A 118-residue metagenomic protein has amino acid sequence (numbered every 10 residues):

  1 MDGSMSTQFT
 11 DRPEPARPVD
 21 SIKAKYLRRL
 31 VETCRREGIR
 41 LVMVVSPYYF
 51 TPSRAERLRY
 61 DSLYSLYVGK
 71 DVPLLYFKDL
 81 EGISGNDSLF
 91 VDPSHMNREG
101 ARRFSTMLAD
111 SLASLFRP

Functional and structural regions predicted by a protein language model:
M1-E37: Secreted/periplasmic serine-hydrolase-like ester/acetyl group-modifying domain
E14-A16, Y48-Y49, P93: A short, structure-level motif marking secondary-structure boundaries and short turns
P18-K23, Y49-R59: Acidic-and-aromatic substrate-binding clefts and catalytic sites of carbohydrate-active enzymes
V19-D20, G38, Y49, L108 (+1 more regions): Non-transmembrane, interaction-prone segments in cytosolic or luminal domains
R28-E56: Active-site segments of SGNH/GDSL-like serine hydrolases that catalyze O-acetyl group transfer/hydrolysis on lipids
R54, R59-P118: C-terminal regions of proteins
